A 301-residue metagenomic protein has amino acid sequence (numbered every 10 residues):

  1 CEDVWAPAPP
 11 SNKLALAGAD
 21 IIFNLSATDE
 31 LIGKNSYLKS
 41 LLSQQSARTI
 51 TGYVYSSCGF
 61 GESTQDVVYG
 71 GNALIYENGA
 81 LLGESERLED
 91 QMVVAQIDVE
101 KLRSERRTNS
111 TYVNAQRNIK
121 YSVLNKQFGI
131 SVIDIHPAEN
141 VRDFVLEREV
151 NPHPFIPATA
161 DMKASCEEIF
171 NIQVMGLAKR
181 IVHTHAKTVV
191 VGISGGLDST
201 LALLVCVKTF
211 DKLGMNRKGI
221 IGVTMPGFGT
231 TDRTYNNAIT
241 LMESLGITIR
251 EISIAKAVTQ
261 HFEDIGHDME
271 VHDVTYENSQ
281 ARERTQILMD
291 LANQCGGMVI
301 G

Functional and structural regions predicted by a protein language model:
V4-W5, A15-G18, F210, L245 (+1 more regions): Active-site adenylate/phosphate-handling loop in enzymes that bind or generate adenylated species
W5-V93: CN hydrolase (nitrilase-like) catalytic-core segments centered on the catalytic cysteine and neighboring Lys/Glu
E86-N109: A short, polar/charged loop-to-alpha-helix boundary motif
V94, N125, D134-N151, M215 (+2 more regions): A conserved beta-strand->alpha-helix junction
I119, V123-Q127: Short, basic, low-complexity termini and linkers enriched in Ser/Thr/Gly/Pro that act as targeting/leader peptides
P137-E139, D143-E147, S165-V190, L291: Phosphate/ATP-binding catalytic cores across multiple sugar-kinase/actin-like superfamilies, primarily ASKHA
N151-S165, T184-I193, G222-T224, D268-V274: Glycine- and acidic
Q173-G214: A phosphate-binding catalytic loop at a beta-strand-loop-alpha-helix junction that coordinates phosphoryl groups
